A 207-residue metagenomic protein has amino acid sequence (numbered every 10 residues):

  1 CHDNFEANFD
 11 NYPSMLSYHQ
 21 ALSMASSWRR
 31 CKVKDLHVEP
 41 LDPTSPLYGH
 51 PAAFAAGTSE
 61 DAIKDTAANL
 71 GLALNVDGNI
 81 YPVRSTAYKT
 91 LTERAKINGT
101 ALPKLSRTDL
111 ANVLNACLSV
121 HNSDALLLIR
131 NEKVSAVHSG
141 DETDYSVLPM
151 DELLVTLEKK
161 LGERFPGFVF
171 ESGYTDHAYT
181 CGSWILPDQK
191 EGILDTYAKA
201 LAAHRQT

Functional and structural regions predicted by a protein language model:
C1-T156, F165: Feature for intrinsically disordered/low-complexity regulatory segments and propeptides
V147-T207: Intrinsic disorder/low-complexity polar-acidic segments
